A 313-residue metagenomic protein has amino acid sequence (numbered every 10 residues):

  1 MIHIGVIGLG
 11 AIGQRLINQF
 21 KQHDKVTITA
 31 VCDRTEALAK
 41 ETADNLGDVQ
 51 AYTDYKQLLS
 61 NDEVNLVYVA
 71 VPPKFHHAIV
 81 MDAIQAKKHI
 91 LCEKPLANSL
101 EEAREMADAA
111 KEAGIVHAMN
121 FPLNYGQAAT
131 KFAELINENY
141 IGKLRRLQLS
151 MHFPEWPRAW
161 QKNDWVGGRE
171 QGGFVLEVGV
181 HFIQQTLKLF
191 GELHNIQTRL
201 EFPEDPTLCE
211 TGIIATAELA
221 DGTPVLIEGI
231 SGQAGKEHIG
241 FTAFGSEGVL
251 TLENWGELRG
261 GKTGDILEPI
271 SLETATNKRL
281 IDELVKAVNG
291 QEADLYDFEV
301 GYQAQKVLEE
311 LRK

Functional and structural regions predicted by a protein language model:
M1, V26, L66-Y68, A220 (+1 more regions): C-terminal helix-rich "cap/oligomerization" subdomain common to oxidoreductases
M1-L46: N-terminal Rossmann-like dinucleotide-binding module
L16, A37, L46-A109: Beta-loop-alpha module in the N-terminal Rossmann-like domain of NAD(P)-dependent dehydrogenases, especially those
L91-C92, H117-M119, I227, L252: Hydrophobic residues in well-ordered beta-strands that form the structural core
E105-P122, K143-L147: Rossmann-fold dehydrogenase core element
L123-R199, E204-P206: Predominantly a Rossmann-like dinucleotide-binding segment in NAD(P)-dependent oxidoreductases
I183-N254, I281-Q291: Contiguous beta-strand/loop segments that form the cofactor/metal-binding neighborhood of enzyme cores
L252, I270-D282, Y296: Active-site loop of classical SDR/Rossmann-like NAD(P)-dependent oxidoreductases, centered on the catalytic Tyr-X3-Lys
